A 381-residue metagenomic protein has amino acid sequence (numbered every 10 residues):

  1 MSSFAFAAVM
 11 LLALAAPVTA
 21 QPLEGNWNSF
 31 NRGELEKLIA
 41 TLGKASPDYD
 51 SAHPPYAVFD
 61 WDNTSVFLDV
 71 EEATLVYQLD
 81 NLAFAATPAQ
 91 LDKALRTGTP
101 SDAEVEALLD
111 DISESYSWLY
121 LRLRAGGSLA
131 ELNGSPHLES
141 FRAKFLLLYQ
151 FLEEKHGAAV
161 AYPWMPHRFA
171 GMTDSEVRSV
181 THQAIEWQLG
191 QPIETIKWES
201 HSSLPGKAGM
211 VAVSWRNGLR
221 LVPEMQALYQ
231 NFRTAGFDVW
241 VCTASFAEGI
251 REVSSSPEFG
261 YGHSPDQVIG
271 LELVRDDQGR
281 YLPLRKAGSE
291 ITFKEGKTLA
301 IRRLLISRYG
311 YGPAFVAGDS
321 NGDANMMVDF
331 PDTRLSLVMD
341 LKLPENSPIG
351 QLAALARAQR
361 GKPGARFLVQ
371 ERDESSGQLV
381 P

Functional and structural regions predicted by a protein language model:
A5-L14: Bacterial N-terminal signal peptides
V18-W61, D69-V105, D111-I112: Non-catalytic pre-domain segments flanking phosphatase-related domains
Q21-A40, P47-Y49, P54, E154-H156 (+2 more regions): C-terminal cap/substrate-recognition subdomain and adjoining C-terminal extension of metal-dependent phosphatase-like
Y56-V58, V76, P166, L335 (+1 more regions): Ordered hydrophobic segments in well-structured contexts
F59, N63, A317-D319: Active-site flanking residues adjacent to catalytic metal/cofactor-binding acidic residues
V66: Mobile, glycine-rich extracellular loop/lid and propeptide segments that shape or gate substrate/ligand access
E71, Q78-L79, A85-P88, D92-W215: A metal-dependent, Asp-based hydrolase signature
